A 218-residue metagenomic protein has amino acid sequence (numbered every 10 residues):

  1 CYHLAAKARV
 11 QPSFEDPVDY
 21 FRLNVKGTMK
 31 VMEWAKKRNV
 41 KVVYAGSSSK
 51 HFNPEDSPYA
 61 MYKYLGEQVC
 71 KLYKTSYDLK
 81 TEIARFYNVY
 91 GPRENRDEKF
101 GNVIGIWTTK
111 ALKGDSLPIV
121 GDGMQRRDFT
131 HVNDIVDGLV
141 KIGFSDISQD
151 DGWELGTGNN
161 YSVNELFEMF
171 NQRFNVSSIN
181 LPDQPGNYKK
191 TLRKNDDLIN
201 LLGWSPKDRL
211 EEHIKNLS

Functional and structural regions predicted by a protein language model:
C1-V89, G143, W204, S218: N-terminal Rossmann-like NAD(P)+-binding domain of SDR-like oxidoreductases, especially those catalyzing
R9, Y20, G91, R126-R127 (+1 more regions): Glycine-/small-residue-rich active-site loops that bind phosphorylated ligands and cofactors
S13, E55, R96-F100, D128-F129 (+2 more regions): Alpha-helix N-cap/helix-start motif
M29, S48, R93, V103 (+3 more regions): Gly/Ser/Thr-rich beta-alpha loop segments that engage phosphate groups in nucleotides
K30-V31, E67, I104-G105, S178-I179: A generic local structural motif
V31, C70, W107, L198-I199: Structural element of the ATP-grasp superfamily
P58-A60, Y64, Q68-R127, V132-K141 (+1 more regions): NAD(P)-dependent short-chain dehydrogenase/reductase
A111-S218: C-terminal substrate-binding subdomain of Rossmann-fold SDR/epimerase-dehydratase oxidoreductases
